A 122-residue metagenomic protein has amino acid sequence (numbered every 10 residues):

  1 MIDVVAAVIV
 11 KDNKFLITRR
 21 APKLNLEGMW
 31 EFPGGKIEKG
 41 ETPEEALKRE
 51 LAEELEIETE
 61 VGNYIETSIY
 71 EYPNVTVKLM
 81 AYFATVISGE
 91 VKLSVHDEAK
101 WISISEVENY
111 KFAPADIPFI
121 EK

Functional and structural regions predicted by a protein language model:
M1-L16, K36: Conserved N-terminal beta-strand and adjoining loop/helix that marks the start of the Nudix/MutT-like hydrolase domain
D3-V5, N13, V77-M80, D97: Change "...and in nucleic-acid phosphodiester-cleaving endonucleases..." to "...and in nucleic-acid processing enzymes
I9-V10, I17, A84, W101: Conserved hydrophobic "DFG−1" position in protein kinase catalytic cores
L16, E31, A81: Conserved beta-strand segments that form the floor/walls of ligand-binding pockets within enzyme and binding domains
L24-G28, I57: A conserved beta-turn-beta hairpin within the catalytic core of GNAT-like acetyltransferases that forms part
F32-Y64, S103: The catalytic Nudix box helix
E58, S68-E90, E98-K100: Active-site-adjacent beta-strand/loop module that shapes the phosphate/pyrophosphate-binding cleft
F83, K92-K122: NUDIX/MutT-family hydrolases
